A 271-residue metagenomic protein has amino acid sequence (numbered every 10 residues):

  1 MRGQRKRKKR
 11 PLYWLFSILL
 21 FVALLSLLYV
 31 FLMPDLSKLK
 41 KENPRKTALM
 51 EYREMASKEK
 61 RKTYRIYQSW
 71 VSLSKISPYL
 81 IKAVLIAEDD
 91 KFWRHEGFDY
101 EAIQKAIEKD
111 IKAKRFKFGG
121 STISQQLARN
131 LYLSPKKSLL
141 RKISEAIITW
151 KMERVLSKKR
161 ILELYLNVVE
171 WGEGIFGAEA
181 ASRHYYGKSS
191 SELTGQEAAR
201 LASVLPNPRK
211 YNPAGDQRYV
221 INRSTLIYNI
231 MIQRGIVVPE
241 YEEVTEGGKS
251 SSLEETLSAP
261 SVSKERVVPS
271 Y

Functional and structural regions predicted by a protein language model:
R2-Y271: Juxtamembrane regions of bacterial inner-membrane/periplasmic proteins, predominantly the peptidoglycan biogenesis
